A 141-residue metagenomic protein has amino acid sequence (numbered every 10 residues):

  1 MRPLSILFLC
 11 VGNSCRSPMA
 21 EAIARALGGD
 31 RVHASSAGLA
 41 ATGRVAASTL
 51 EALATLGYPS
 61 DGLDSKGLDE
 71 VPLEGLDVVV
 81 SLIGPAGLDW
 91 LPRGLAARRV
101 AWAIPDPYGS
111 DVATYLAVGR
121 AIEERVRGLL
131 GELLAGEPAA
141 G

Functional and structural regions predicted by a protein language model:
M1-D69: Conserved active-site segments centered on acidic
G12, I83-G84: Helix N-cap/beta->alpha junction signal
L73-G75: Alpha-helix C-terminal capping/helix-to-coil transition sites in glycosyltransferase folds
P85-G141: Phosphate-binding/catalytic loops
